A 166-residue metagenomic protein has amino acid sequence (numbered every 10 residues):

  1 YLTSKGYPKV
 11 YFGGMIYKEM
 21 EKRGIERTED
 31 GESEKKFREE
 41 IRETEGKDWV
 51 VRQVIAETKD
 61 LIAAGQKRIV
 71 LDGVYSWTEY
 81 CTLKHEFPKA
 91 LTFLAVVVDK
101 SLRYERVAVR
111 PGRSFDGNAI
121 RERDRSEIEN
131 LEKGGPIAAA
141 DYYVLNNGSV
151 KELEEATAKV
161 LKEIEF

Functional and structural regions predicted by a protein language model:
K5, E86-K89, A139-A140: Short, structured coil segments at secondary-structure junctions
Y7-V70, V74-T82, N118: ATP-dependent small-molecule kinase phosphotransfer cores that center on conserved nucleotide phosphate-binding segments
K9, F93, Y142-L145: Short, well-ordered beta-strand core segments
G14-Y17, V96-S101, I120-R123: Short, acidic/turn-prone active-site loops that include or flank metal/cofactor- and phosphate-binding residues
W49, A108-E163: Small-molecule kinase domains that catalyze NTP-dependent phosphoryl transfer to phosphate-bearing small molecules
K67-R68, L91, D141: Conserved acidic residues
D72-G73, H85-S114: Conserved phosphate-donor/acceptor-positioning beta-strand/loop module used by diverse small-molecule
